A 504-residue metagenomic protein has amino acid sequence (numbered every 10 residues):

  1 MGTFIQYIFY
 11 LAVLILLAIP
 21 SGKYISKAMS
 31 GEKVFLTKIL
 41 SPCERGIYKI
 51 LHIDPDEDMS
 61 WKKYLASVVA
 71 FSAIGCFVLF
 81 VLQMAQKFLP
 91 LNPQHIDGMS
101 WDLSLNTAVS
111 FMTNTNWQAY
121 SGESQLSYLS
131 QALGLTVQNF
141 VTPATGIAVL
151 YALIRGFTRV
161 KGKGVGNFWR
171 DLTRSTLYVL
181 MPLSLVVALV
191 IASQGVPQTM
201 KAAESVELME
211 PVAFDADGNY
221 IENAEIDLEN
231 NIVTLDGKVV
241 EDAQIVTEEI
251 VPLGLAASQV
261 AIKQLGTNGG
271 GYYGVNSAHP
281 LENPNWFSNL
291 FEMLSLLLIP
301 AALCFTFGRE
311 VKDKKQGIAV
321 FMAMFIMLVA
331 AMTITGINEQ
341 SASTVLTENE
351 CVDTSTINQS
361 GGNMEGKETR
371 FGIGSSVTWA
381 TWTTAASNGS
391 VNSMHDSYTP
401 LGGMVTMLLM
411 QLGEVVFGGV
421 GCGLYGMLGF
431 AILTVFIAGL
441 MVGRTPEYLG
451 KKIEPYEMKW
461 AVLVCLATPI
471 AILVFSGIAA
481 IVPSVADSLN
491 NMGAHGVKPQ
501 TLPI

Functional and structural regions predicted by a protein language model:
M1-N106, L150, T158-G162, G166 (+2 more regions): N-terminal alpha-helical transmembrane segments of multi-pass membrane transport and channel/translocase proteins
T3-F4, I8, E57, W61 (+20 more regions): Hydrophobic, aromatic-rich alpha-helical transmembrane segments and their membrane-interface anchor motifs
A66-C76, N139-L150, E292-C304, C422-V435 (+2 more regions): Hydrophobic alpha-helical transmembrane segments
V68-L82, R174-P197, L296-I299, G308 (+3 more regions): Selective recognition of specific alpha-helical transmembrane segments in multi-pass small-molecule
P90-L135, P197-L294, E348-C422, L489-I504: P-loop potassium selectivity filter motif centered on the GYG triad
L126-M200, W286-I318: A conserved hydrophobic secondary-structure block that centers on an alpha-helix together with its immediately flanking
F287-I318, F325-I326, S387-K459: Long hydrophobic segments that form regular secondary structure
G429-F430, A438, V442, W460-A494 (+1 more regions): C-terminal catalytic subdomain
